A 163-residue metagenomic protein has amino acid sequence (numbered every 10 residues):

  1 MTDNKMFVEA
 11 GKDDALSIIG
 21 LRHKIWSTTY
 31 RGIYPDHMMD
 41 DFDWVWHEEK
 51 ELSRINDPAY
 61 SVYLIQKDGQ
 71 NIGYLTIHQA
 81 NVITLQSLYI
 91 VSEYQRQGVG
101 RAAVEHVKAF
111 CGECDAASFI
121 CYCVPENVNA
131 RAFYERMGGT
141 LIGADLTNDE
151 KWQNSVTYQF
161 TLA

Functional and structural regions predicted by a protein language model:
K5, E9-K12, I19-E93, V104-H106 (+3 more regions): Acetyl-CoA-dependent GNAT
L21, C114, R136-M137: Structural motif
V91-Q97, P125-E126: Active-site acidic-Proline motif in GNAT/NAT acetyltransferases
C111-C123: Conserved GNAT acetyl-CoA-binding A-motif
C121-R131, N148-Q153: Conserved beta-strand-loop-alpha-helix junction that forms the acyl-donor binding cleft
E135-G143: Conserved acetyl-CoA-binding loop of GNAT-fold acetyltransferases
S155-A163: Terminal substrate-recognition subdomain of acyl/acetyltransferases
